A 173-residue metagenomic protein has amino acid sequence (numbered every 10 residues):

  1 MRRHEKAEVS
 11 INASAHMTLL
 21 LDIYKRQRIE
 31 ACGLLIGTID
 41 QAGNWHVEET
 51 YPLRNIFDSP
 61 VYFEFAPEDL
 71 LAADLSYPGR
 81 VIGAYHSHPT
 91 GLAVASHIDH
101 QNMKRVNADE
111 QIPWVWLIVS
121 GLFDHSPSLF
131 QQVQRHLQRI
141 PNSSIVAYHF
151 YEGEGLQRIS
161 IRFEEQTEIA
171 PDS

Functional and structural regions predicted by a protein language model:
M1-V81, T90-S173: Conserved beta-strand-loop surface patch within small alpha/beta domains used for substrate/adaptor or ligand engagement
